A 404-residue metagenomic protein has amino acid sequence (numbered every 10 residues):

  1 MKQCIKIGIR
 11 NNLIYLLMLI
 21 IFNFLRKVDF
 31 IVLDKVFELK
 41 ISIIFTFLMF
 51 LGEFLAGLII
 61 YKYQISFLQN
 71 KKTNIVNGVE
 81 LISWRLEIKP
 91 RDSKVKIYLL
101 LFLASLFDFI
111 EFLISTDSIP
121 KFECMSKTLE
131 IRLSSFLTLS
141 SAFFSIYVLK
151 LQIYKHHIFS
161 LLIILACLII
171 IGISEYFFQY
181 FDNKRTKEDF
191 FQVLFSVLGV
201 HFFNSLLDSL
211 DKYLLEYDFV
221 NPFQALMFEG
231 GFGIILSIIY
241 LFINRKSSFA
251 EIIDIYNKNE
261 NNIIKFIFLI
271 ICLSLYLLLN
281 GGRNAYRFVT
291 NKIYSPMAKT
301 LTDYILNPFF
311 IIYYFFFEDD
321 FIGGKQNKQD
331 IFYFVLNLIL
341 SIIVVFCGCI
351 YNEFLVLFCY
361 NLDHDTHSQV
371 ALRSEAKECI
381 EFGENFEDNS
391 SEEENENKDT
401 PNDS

Functional and structural regions predicted by a protein language model:
M1-S404: Polytopic endomembrane small-metabolite transporters, centered on the Drug/Metabolite Transporter
